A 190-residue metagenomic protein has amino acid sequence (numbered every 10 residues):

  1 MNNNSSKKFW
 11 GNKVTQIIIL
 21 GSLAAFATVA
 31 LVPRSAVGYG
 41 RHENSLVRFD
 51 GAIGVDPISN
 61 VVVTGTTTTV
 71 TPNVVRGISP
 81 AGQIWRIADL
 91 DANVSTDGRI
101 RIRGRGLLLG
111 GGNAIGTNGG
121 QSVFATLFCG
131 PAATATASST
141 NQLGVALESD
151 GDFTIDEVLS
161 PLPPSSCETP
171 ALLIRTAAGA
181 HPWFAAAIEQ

Functional and structural regions predicted by a protein language model:
M1-G11: N-terminal secretory signal peptides that target proteins for export/translocation
G11-A25: Sec-dependent N-terminal signal peptides
F26-R34: C-terminal segment of classical bacterial N-terminal signal peptides
R34-D89, A185-Q190: N-terminal segment immediately downstream of the Sec signal-peptide cleavage site in secreted/extracellular proteins
V94-R103: Contiguous beta-strand segments within globular domains
G106-G116: Short amphipathic, basic-aromatic surface patches that mediate peripheral association with negatively charged
I115-V123: Short coil-to-beta strand junction motifs in C2/discoidin
A133-Q190: Helix-rich interaction surfaces within compact, conserved domain-sized segments that mediate assembly or partner
